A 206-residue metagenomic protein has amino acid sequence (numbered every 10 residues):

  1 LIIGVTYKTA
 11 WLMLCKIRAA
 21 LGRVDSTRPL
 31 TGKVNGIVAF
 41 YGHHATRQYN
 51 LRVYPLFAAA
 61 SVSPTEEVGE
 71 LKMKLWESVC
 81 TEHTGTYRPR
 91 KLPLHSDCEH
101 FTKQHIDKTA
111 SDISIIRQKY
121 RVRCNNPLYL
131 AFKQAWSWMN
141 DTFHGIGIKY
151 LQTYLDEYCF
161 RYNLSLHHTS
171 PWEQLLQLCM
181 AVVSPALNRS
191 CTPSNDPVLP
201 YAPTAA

Functional and structural regions predicted by a protein language model:
L1-A206: Residue-level recognition of single "structural anchor" positions that define or cap local secondary structure
